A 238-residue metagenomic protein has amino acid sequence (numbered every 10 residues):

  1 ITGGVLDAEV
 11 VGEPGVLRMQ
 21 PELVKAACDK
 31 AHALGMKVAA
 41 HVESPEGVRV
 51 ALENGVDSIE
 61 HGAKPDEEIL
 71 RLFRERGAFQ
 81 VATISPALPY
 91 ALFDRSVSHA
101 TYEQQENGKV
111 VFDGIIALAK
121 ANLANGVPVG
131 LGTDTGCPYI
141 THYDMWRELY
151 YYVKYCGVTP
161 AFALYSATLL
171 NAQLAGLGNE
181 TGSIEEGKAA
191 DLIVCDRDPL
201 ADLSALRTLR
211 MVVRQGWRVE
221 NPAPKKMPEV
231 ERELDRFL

Functional and structural regions predicted by a protein language model:
I1, D7-I116, G130, T135-C137 (+3 more regions): Active-site core of metal-dependent hydrolases
R18, I59-H61, A78-F79, H99-Y102 (+4 more regions): Short, low-complexity, polar/charged sequence segments that are solvent-exposed and flexible
C28, V48, L70, A119-K120 (+3 more regions): Short glycine-/small-residue-rich flexible loop motifs, especially phosphate/cofactor-binding loops
A33, K37, Y102, D113-C195: His/Asp/Glu-enriched, well-ordered alpha-helical/loop segment that forms or immediately abuts the divalent-metal
P45-E46, R147, A201: Short alpha-helical
A51, T141-D144, S204: Short glycine-biased active-site loop of nucleotidyltransferases that positions the nucleotide triphosphate and helps
A124, L164-L238: Active-site microenvironment of metallo-dependent hydrolases
